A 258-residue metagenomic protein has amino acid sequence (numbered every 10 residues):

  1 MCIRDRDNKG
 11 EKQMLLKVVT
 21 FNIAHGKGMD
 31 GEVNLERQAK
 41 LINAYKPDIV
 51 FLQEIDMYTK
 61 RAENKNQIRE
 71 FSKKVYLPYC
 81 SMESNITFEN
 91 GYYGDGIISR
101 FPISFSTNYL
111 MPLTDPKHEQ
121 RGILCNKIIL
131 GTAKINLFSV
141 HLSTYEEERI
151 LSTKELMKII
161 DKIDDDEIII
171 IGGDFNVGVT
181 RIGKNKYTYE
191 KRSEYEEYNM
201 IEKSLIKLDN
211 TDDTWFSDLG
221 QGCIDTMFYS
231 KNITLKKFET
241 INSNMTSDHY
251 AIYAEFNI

Functional and structural regions predicted by a protein language model:
R4-I49, Y79-E83, T87-I258: Active-site regions of metal-assisted phosphoester/phosphodiester hydrolases, unifying DNase/endonuclease modules
G26, Q53-K60: Active-site neighborhood of divalent metal-dependent phosphoester/pyrophosphate hydrolases
Y58-R61, E89-G91: Short active-site-adjacent helix-start/loop capping segments
